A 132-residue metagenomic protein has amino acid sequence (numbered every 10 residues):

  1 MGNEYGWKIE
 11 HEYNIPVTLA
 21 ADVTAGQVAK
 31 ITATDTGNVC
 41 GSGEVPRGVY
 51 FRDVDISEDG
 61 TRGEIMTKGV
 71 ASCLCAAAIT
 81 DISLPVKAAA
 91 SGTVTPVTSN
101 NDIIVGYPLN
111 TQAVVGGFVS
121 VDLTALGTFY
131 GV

Functional and structural regions predicted by a protein language model:
M1-V132: Surface-exposed, low-hydrophobicity beta-strand/loop segments enriched in small/polar/acidic residues
